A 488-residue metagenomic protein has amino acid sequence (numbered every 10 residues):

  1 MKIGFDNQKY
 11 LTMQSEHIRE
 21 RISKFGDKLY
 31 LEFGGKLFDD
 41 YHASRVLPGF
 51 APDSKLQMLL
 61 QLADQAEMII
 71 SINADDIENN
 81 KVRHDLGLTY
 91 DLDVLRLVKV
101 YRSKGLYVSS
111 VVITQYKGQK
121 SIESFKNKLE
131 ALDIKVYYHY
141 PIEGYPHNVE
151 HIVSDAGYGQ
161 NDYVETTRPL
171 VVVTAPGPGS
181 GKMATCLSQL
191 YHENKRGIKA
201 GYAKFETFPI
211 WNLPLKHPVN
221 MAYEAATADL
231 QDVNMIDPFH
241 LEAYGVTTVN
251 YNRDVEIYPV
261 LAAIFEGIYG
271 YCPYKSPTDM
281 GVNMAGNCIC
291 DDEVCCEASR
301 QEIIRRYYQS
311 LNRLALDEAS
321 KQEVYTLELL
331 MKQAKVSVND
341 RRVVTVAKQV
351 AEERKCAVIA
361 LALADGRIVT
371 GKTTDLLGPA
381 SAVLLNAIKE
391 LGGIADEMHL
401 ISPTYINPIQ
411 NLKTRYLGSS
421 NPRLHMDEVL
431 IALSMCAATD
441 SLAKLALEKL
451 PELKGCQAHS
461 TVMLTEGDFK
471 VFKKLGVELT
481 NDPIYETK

Functional and structural regions predicted by a protein language model:
M1-V173, Q189-K348, C356, L363-D365 (+2 more regions): Flexible phosphate-sensing "switch/lid" loops adjacent to ATP/NTP-binding sites across phosphate-transfer
G177-P178: The conserved Walker
K182, V358-A360: Transmembrane alpha-helical segments and their cytosolic interface motifs in multi-pass membrane proteins
T185: Hydrophobic positions on the alpha1 helix immediately C-terminal to the Walker A/P-loop
K372-T373: Short clusters of small/polar residues that mark proteolytic maturation junctions
L376-G392: A short, polar/charged loop-to-alpha-helix boundary motif
E390-P422: Short HxH-centered metal-ligating active-site micro-motif
